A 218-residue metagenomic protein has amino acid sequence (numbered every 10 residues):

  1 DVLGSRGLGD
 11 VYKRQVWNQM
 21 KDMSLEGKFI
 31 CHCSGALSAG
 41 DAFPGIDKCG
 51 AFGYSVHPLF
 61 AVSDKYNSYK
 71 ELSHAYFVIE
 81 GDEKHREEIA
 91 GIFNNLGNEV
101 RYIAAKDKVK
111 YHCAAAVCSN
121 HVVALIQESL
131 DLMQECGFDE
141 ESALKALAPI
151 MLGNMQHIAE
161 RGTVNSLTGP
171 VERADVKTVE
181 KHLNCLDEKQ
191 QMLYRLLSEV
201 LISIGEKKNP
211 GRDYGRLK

Functional and structural regions predicted by a protein language model:
D1-Y12: Single conserved hydrophobic/aromatic residue that forms the stacking wall/gate of nucleotide- or nucleobase-binding
K13-M20: Flavin (primarily FAD) binding-site architecture
K21-E26, G45-G50, E71: Short, conserved loop/helix-junction motifs that constitute active-site signature segments in enzyme catalytic cores
F29-C33: N-terminal transmembrane hairpin
S34-S63: Rossmann-fold NAD(P)-binding glycine/threonine-rich loop
K48-F52, N67-A159: Internal alpha-helical scaffold of NAD(P)-dependent oxidoreductase catalytic cores
L144-K218: NAD(P)-dependent Rossmann-like dehydrogenase/reductase catalytic/cofactor-binding core
